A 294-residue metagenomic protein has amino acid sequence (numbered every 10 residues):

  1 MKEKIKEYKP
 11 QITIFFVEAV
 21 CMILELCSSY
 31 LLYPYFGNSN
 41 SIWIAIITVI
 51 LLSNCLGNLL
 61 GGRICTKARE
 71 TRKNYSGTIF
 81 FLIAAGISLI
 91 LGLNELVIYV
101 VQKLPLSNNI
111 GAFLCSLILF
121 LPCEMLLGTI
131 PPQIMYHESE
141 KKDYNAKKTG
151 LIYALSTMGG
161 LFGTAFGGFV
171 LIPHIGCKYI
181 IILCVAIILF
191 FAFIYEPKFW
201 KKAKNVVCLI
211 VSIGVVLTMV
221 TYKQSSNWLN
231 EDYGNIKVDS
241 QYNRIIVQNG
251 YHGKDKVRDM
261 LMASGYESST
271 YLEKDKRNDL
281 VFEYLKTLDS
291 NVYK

Functional and structural regions predicted by a protein language model:
M1-K237, I246-K256, M262-E267, F282: Alpha-helical transmembrane segments of multi-pass membrane proteins
L261-A263, V292-Y293: Non-globular, low-confidence helical/coil segments that flank catalytic cores
S264-N278: Acidic/histidine-rich helix-loop elements that form or flank divalent-metal/phosphate-binding sites at the catalytic
V281-K294: Conserved alpha-helix/loop element of class I SAM-dependent methyltransferases that forms part of the SAM/SAH-binding
